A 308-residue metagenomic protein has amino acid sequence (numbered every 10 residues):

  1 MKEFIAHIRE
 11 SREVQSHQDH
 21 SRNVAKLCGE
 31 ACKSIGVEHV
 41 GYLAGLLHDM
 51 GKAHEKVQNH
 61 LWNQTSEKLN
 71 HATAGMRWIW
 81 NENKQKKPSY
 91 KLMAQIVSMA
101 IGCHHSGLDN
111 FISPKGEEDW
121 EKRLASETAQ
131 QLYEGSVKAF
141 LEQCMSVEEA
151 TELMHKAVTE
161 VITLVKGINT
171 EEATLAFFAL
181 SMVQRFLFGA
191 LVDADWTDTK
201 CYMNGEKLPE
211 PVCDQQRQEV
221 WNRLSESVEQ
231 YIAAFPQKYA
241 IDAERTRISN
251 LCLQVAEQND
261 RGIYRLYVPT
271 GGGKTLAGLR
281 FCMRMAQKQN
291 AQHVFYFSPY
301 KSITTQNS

Functional and structural regions predicted by a protein language model:
M1-E13, H17-Q230: Accessory nucleic-acid engagement/destabilization modules that flank
V14-Q18, V40, A176-L180, K238 (+3 more regions): Conserved phosphate/pyrophosphate-binding and hydrolysis machinery centered on Walker-type P-loop NTPases, extending
H17-H20, L27, H39, G45 (+1 more regions): Conserved pre-motif I regulatory segment
A44-G45, S98-C103, R265-G271, F295-F297: Extended hydrophobic secondary-structure segments that form protein cores and membrane-embedded regions
A53, L108-D109, G272-L276, I303-T305: Flexible loop/turn segments at secondary-structure boundaries
R247-N250, Q254, C282, A286-S298: Glycine-rich phosphate-binding loop of nucleotide-binding enzymes
N259-M285: Walker A/P-loop
A277, A291-S308: Conserved Walker A/P-loop ATP-binding site and its immediately adjacent core in helicase/helicase-like ATPase domains
